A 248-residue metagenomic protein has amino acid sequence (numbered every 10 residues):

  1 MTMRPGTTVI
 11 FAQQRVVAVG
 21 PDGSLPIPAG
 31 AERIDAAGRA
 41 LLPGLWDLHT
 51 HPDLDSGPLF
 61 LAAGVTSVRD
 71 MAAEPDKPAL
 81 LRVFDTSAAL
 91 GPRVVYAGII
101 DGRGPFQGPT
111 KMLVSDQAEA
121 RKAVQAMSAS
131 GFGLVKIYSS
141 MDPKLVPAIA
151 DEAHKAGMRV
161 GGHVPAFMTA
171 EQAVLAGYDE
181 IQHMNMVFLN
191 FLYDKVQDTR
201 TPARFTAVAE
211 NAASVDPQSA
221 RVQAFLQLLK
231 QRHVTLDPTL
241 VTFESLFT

Functional and structural regions predicted by a protein language model:
T2-L42: Histidine-rich, glycine-flanked metal-binding segment
A36-L41, L48, P52, S56-Q172 (+2 more regions): Divalent-metal coordination cores built from histidine and acidic residues
